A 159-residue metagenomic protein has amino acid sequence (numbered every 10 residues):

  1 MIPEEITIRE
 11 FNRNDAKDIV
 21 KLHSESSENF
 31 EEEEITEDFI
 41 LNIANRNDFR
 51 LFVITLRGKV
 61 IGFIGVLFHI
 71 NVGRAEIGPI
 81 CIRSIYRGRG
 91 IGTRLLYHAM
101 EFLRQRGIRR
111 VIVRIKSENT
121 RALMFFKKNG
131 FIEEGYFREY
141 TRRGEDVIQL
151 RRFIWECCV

Functional and structural regions predicted by a protein language model:
M1-I2, R152-C158: Acyl-donor-binding surface of acyltransferase catalytic domains
E10-N14, V20-P79, R83-I85, L96-H98 (+3 more regions): Acetyl-CoA-dependent GNAT
F39, N119-T120, R142-R143: Short secondary-structure capping/turn micro-motifs that flank functional sites
K59, R83-Y97, R106, S117-M124 (+1 more regions): Conserved glycine-rich acetyl-CoA-binding loop
F68, I115-S117: A cross-domain feature marking catalytic cores of carbohydrate-active enzymes and several ubiquitous metabolic/repair
R104-R114: Conserved GNAT acetyl-CoA-binding A-motif
R114-I115, I132-I148: Conserved catalytic-core motifs of GNAT/GCN5-like acyltransferases
